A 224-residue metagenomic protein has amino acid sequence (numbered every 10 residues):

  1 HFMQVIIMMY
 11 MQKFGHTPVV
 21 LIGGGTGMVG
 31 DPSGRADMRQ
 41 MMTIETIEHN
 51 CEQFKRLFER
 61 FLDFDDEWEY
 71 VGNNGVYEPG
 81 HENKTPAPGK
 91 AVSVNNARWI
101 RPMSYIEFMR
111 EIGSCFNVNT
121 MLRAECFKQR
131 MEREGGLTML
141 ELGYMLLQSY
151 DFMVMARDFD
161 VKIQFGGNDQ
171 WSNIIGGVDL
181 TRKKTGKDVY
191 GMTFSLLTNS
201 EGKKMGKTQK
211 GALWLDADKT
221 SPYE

Functional and structural regions predicted by a protein language model:
H1-D31, Q164-W171: N-terminal catalytic cores of NTP/NDP-binding nucleotidyl/phosphoryl-transfer enzymes
V19, Q164, M192-T193, K204-G206 (+1 more regions): Structured core elements
G23-G24, F194-L196: Cofactor-binding loop segments of dinucleotide-utilizing enzymes, especially the Rossmann-like FAD- and NAD(P)+-binding
G27-G30, I100-S104, S172-N173, T198-E201: Short, well-ordered, mixed-charge alpha-helical segments that flank or form enzyme active sites
G30-G34, M103-M109, K203-Q209: Short acidic, glycine/serine/threonine-rich loops at helix termini
P32-E48: A charged helix-plus-loop insertion that forms the helical arch/lid used to bind and gate nucleic-acid substrates
Q40-M41, N95-I100, R133, L180-G186 (+1 more regions): Conserved phosphate-binding loops in nucleotide/dinucleotide-binding enzymes
T43-T46, N50-C51, K55, R60-T193: Divalent-metal (Mg2+/Mn2+/Ca2+)-assisted nucleotide/phosphate chemistry catalytic cores
